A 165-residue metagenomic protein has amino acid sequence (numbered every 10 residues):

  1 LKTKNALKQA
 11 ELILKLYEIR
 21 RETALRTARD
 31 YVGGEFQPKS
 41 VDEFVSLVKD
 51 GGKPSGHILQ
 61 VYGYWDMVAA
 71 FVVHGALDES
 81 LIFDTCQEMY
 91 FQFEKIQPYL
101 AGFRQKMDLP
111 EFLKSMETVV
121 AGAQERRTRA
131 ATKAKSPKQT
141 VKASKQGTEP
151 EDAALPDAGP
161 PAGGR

Functional and structural regions predicted by a protein language model:
L1-R165: Acidic, Ser/Pro/Thr-rich low-complexity regulatory regions and the short amphipathic helical interaction modules they
